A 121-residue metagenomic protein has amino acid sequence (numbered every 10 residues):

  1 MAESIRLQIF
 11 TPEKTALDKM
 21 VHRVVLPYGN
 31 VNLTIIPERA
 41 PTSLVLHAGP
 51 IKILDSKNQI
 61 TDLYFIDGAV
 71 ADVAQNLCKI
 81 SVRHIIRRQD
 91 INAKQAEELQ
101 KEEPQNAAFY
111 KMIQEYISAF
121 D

Functional and structural regions predicted by a protein language model:
A2-S4: Short, charged, intrinsically disordered terminal tails
R6-L99: Compact, glycine-rich, soluble single-domain proteins
I85-D121: Acidic/glycine-rich phosphate/pyrophosphate-binding loops and surrounding catalytic core that coordinate Mg2+
